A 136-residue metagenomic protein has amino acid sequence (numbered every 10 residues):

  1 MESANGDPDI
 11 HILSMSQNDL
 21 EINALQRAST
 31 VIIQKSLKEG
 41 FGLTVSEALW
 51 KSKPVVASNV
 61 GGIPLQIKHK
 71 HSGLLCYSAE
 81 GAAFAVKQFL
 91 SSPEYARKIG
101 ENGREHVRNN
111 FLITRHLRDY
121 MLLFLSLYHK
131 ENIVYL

Functional and structural regions predicted by a protein language model:
M1-L20: Nucleotide-activated donor-binding/catalytic signature segment of Leloir-type glycosyltransferases, i.e., the conserved
N23, S46-W50, P64-L65, H71: Short alpha-helical segment that forms part of, or immediately flanks, the ligand-binding pocket in carbohydrate-active
N23-S29: Short alpha-helical donor nucleotide-sugar binding micro-motif in glycosyltransferases
T30, S52, N59: A short alpha->beta transition loop at the rim of the catalytic pocket in nucleotide-sugar-dependent
L37: Aromatic "clamp/platform" in nucleotide-sugar-dependent glycosyltransferases that forms part of the donor/acceptor
P54-A57, I67: Short hydrophobic beta-strand element within catalytic cores of glycosyltransferases and related nucleotide-activated
H69-E80, Q88-P93: Conserved acidic donor-binding segment of nucleotide-sugar-dependent glycosyltransferases
Q88, Y95-N110, H116-S126: A short, well-ordered alpha-helix in the C-terminal region of glycosyltransferases
